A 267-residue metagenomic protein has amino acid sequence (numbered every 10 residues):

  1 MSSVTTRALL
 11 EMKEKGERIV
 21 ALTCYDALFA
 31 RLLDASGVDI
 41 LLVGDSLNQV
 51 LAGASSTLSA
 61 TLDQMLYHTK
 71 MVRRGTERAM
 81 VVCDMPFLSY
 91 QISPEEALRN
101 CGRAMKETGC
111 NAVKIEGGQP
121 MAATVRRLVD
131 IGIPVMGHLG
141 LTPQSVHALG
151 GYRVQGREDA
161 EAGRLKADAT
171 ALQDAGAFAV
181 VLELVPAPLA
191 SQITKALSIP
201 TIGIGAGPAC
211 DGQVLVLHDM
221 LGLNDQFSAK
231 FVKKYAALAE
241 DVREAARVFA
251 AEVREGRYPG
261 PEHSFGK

Functional and structural regions predicted by a protein language model:
S2-K267: Alpha/beta enzyme core
